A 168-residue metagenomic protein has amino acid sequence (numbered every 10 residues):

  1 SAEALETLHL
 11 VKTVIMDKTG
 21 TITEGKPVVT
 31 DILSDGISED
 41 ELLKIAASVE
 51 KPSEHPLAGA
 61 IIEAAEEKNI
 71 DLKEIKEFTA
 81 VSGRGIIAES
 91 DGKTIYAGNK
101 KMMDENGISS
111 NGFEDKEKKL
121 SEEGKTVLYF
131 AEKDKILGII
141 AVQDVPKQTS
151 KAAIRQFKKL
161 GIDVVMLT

Functional and structural regions predicted by a protein language model:
A2-T168: Cytosolic catalytic headpiece
